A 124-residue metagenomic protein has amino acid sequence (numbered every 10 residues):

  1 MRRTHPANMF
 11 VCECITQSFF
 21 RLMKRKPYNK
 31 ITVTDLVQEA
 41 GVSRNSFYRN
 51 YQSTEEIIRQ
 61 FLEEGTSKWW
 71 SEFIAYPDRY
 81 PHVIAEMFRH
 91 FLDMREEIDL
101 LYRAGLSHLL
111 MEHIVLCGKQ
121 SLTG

Functional and structural regions predicted by a protein language model:
M1-K26, K30-I31, D35: Basic, helix-initiating cap at the start of DNA-binding domains
Q17, R49, R59-Q60: DNA-binding alpha-helical recognition surfaces that contact promoter or target DNA
R21-R25, I31, F61-E86, I98-D99: Amphipathic alpha-helical linker/stalk segments
K24, Q38, Q52-S53, E63: Residue-level detection of the helix-turn-helix DNA-binding "recognition helix"
K30, S53-I58: Short amphipathic alpha-helical segment with a characteristic S/N-K-E followed by hydrophobic residues
G41-N50: Short hydrophobic/aromatic patch on the recognition helix
E86, L106-G124: Amphipathic alpha-helical packing segments from all-alpha helical-bundle domains
